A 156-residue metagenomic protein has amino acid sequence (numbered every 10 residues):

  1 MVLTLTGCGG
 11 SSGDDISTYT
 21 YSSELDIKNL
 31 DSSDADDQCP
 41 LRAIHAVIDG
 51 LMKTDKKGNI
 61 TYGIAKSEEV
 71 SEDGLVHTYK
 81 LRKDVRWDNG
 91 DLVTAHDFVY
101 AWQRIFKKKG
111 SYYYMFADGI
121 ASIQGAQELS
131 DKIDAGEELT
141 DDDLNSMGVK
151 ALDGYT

Functional and structural regions predicted by a protein language model:
T4-G7: C-terminal motif of bacterial Sec signal peptides marking the signal peptidase cleavage site
G9-S11: Bacterial signal peptide processing site
D15-K28, K66, V76-K80, F98-A101 (+1 more regions): Short, well-ordered beta-strand elements
S22-E72: N-terminal lobe/hinge region of extracytoplasmic solute-binding protein
D34, Q38, L81-N89, N145-G148: Second-shell loop/turn segments in exported
S67-G119: Aromatic- and charge-enriched surface segment that lines or borders ligand/interaction sites
Y113-T156: Surface-exposed binding/hinge segments that line and control ligand-binding clefts or catalytic entry sites
